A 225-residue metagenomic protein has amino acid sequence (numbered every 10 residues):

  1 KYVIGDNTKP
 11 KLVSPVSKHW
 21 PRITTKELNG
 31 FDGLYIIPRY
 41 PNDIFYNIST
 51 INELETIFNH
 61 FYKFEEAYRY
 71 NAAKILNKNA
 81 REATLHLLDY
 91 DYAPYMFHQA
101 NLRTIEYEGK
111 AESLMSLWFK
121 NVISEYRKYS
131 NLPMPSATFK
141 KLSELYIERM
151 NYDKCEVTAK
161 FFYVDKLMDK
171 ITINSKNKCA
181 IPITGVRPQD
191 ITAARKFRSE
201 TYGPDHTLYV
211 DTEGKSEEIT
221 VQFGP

Functional and structural regions predicted by a protein language model:
K1-P41, Y95, E106: Catalytic domains of cell-wall/extracellular-matrix polysaccharide-remodeling enzymes, centered on de-N-acetylation
Y2-V16, Y129-E144: A generic structural motif
L28-G30, K74-N77, L85-Y90, Y163-L167 (+1 more regions): A structural signal for short secondary-structure junctions
P41-S136: Catalytic grooves of carbohydrate-active enzymes
Y107-N121, E125, Y129, N174-K176 (+2 more regions): Long, compositionally biased intrinsically disordered regions
L132-L167: Glycan-recognition and catalytic regions of carbohydrate-active enzymes
A159-A194: Carbohydrate-binding surface patches
Y202-P225: C-terminal beta-strand-rich structural cap/linker in extracellular carbohydrate-active enzymes
